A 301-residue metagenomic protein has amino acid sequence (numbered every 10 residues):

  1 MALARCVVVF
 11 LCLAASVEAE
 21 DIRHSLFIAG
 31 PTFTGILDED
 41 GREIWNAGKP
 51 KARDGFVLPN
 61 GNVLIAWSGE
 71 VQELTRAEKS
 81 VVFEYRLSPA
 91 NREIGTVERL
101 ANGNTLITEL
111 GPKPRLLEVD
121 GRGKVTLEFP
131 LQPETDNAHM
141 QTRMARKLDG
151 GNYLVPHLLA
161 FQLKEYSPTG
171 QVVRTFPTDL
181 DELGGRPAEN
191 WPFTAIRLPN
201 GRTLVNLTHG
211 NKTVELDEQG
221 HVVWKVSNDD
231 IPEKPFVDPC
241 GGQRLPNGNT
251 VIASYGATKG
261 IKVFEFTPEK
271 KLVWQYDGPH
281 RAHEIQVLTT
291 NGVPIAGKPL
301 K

Functional and structural regions predicted by a protein language model:
M1-A2, A19: Initiator methionine at the very start of the polypeptide chain
L3-A4, G278: Composition- and surface-driven signal marking solvent-exposed, interaction-prone regions in large proteins
A4-S16: Bacterial N-terminal signal peptides
E20-K301: Histidine-/acidic-rich catalytic cores in large beta-rich domains
